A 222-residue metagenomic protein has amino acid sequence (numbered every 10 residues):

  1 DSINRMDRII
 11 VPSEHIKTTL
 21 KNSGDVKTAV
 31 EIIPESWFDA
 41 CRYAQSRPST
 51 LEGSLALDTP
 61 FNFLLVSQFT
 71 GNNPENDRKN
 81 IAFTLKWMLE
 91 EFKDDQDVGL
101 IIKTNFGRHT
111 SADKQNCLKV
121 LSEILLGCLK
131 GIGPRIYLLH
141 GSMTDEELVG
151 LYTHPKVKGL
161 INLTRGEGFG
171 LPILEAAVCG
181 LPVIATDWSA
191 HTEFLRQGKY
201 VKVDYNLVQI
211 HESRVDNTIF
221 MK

Functional and structural regions predicted by a protein language model:
S2-D7: A conserved, positively charged/aromatic
R8-T18, V26-P48, D204: Donor nucleotide-sugar binding/catalytic pocket of nucleotide-sugar-dependent glycosyltransferases
A44-G150: Conserved catalytic-core segment of nucleotide-activated headgroup transferases in glycan assembly
G150-G168, V178-L181: Acidic donor-binding loop of glycosyltransferase active sites
G170-I173, W188: Short glycine/serine-rich donor-binding loops of glycosyltransferases
P182-A185, V201-K202: Short hydrophobic beta-strand element within catalytic cores of glycosyltransferases and related nucleotide-activated
T192-K222: Change "using UDP/GDP/dTDP sugars" to "using nucleotide sugars
